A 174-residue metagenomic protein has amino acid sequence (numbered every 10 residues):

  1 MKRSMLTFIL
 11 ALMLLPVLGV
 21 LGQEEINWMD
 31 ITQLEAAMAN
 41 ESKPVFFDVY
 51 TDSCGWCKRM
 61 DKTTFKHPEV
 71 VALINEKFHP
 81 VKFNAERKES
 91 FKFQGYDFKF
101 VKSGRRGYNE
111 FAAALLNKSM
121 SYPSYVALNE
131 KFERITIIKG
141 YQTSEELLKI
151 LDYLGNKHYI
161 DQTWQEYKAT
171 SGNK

Functional and structural regions predicted by a protein language model:
M1-L6: Positively charged n-region of N-terminal signal peptides that target proteins for export
T7-V17: Bacterial N-terminal signal peptides
I26-V45, I74: A short beta-strand-turn-helix
E41-G55, P80: Short active-site neighborhood of thiol/selenol oxidoreductases, capturing the structured segment around
C57-N75: Typically the conserved alpha-helix immediately C-terminal to a functionally engaged Cys/Sec in thioredoxin-like
L73-F93: Structural microenvironment flanking redox-active thiols in thiol-disulfide oxidoreductases
P80, F111-A114, M120-I138: A short, hydrophobic beta-strand/beta-hairpin element that forms part of a small beta-sheet core
R134-K174: Thiol-/selenol-based redox modules, centered on thioredoxin-like and closely related oxidoreductase domains
